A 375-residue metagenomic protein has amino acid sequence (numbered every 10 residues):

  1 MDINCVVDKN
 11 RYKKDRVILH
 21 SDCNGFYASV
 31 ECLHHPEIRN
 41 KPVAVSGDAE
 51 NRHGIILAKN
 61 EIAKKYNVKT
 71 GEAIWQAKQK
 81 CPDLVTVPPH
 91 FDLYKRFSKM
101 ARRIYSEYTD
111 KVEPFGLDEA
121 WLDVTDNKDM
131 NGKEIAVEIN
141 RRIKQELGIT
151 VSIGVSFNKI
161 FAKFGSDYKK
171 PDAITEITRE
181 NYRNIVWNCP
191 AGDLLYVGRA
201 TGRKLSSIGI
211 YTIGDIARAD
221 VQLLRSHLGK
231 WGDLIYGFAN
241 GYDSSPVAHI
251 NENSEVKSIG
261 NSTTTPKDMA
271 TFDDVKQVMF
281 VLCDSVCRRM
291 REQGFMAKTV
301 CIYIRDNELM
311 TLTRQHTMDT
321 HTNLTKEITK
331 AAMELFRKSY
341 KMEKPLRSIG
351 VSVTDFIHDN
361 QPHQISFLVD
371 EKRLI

Functional and structural regions predicted by a protein language model:
M1-H227, W231-D233, V369-I375: Gly/Gly-Pro- and Ser/Thr-rich, intrinsically disordered tail segments characteristic of DNA damage-repair and tolerance
R11, H20, S206-L346, D355-V369: DNA-contacting surface of Y-family translesion DNA polymerases
F115-E119, S156-K159, F295-T299, K344-S348: Short Gly/Ser/Thr- and Asp/Glu-enriched loop/turn motifs at secondary-structure junctions
